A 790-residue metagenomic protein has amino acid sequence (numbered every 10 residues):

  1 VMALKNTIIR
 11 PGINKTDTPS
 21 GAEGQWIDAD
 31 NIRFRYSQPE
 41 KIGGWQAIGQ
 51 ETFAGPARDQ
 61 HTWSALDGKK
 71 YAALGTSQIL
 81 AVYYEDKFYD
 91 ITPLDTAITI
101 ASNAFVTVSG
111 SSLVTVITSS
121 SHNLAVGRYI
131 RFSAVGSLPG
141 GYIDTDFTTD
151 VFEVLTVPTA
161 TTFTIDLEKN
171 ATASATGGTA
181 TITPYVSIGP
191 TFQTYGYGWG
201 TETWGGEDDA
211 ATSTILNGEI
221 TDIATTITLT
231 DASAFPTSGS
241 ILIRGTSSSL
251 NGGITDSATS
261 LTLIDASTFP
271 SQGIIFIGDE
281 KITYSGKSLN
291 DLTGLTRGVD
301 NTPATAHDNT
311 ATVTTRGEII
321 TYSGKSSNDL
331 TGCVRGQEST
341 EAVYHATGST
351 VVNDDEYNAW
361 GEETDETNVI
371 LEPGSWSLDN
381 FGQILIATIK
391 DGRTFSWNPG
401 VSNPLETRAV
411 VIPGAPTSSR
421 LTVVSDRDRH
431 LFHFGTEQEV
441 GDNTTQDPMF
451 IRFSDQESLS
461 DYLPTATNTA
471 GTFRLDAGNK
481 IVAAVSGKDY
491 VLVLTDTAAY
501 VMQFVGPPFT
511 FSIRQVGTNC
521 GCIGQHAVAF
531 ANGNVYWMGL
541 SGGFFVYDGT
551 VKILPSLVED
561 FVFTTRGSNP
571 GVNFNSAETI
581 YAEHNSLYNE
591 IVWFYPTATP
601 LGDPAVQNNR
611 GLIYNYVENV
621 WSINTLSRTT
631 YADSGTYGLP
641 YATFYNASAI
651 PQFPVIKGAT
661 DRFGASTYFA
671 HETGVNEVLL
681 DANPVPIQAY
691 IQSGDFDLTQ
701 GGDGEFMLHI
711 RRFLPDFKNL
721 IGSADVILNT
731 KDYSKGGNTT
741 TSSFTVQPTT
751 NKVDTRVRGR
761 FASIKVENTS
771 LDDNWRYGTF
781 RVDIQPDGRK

Functional and structural regions predicted by a protein language model:
M2-I98, P190-Y195, S377, N519-V535 (+1 more regions): Beta-sheet repeat architectures centered on beta-propellers
K5, G12, T16, T92-D256 (+3 more regions): Small/polar beta-strand repeat architecture
G44-W63, T92-A97, Y357-L371, N403-S541 (+2 more regions): Beta-propeller and closely related beta-pinwheel folds
G68-Y71, Q383, D489: Structural hallmark of WD40 beta-propellers
G75, P373-T394: Elongated alpha-helical scaffolds
S77, E85, R244, F276-G278 (+5 more regions): Short strand-coil-strand connectors
S109, F147, P158, D222 (+5 more regions): Surface-exposed coil/turn segments at beta-strand junctions on protein surfaces, enriched
T228-T230, T262-I264, L714-K718: Short edge beta-strand/loop segments characteristic of extracellular beta-sandwich folds
